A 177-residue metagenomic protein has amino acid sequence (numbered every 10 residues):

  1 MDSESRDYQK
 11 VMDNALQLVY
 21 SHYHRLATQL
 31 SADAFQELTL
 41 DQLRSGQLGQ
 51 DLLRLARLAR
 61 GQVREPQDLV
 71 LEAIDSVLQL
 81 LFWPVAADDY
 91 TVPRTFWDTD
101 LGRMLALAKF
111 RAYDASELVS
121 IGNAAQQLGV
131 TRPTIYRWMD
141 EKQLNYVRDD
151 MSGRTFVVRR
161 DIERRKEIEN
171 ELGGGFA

Functional and structural regions predicted by a protein language model:
M1-M104: Protein-protein interaction interfaces in oligomeric scaffolds, predominantly long amphipathic alpha-helices
F96, G102-M104, A125, V130 (+1 more regions): Helix-centric, low-specificity signal for extended rod-like, repetitive segments
R103-E117, N145: Short, amphipathic alpha-helical "recognition" segments used to contact nucleic acids or chromatin
R111-T134: Polyanion-binding surface elements
W138: Residues in the recognition helix of alpha-helical DNA-binding motifs
L144-G173: Short helix-start
F176-A177: Short, charged recognition helix plus adjacent turn of helix-turn-helix-like nucleic-acid-binding domains
